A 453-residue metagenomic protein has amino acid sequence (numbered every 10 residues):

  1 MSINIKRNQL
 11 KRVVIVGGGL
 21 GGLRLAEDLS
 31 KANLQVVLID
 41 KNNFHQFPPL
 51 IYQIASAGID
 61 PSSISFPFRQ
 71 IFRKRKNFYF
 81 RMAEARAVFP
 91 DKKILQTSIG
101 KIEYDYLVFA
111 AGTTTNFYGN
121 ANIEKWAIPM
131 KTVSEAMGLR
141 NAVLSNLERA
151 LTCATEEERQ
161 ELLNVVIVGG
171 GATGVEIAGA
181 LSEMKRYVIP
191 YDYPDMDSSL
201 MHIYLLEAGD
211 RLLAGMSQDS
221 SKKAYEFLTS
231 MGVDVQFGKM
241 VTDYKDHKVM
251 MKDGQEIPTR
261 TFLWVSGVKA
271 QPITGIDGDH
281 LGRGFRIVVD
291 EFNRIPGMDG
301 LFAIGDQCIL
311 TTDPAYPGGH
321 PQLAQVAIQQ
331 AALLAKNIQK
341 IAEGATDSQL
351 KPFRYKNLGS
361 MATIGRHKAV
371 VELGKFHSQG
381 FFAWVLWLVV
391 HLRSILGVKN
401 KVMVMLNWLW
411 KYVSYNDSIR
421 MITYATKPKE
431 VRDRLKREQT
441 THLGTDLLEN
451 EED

Functional and structural regions predicted by a protein language model:
M1-V14, F78-V166, L263: FAD-binding core/adjacent interface of flavoenzyme oxidoreductases
S2-Y79, A172-G215, L263, D453: Beta1-alpha1 glycine-rich phosphate/pyrophosphate-binding loop at the start of Rossmann-like nucleotide-binding domains
L10, K336-D453: C-terminal, flexible cofactor-proximal segment of oxidoreductases
G21, G112-T115, A178, V268-A270: Short glycine-rich anion-binding loops that position phosphate/pyrophosphate groups of nucleotides and phosphorylated
V36, L323-A342, M361: An active-site-proximal "capping" alpha-helix that borders the catalytic cofactor pocket
K76-F89, S182-E291, I295-G297: A Rossmann-like FAD-binding core segment of flavoenzymes
K125-T155, H247-M250, E256-Q329: FAD-site-proximal beta/loop scaffold in flavoenzymes
